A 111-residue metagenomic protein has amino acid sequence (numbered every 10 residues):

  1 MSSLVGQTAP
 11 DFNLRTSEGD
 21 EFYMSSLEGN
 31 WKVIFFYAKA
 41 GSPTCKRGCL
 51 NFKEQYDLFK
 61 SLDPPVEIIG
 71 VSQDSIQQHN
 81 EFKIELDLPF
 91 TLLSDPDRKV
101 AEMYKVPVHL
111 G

Functional and structural regions predicted by a protein language model:
M1-G111: Chalcogenol-based redox active-site neighborhoods
